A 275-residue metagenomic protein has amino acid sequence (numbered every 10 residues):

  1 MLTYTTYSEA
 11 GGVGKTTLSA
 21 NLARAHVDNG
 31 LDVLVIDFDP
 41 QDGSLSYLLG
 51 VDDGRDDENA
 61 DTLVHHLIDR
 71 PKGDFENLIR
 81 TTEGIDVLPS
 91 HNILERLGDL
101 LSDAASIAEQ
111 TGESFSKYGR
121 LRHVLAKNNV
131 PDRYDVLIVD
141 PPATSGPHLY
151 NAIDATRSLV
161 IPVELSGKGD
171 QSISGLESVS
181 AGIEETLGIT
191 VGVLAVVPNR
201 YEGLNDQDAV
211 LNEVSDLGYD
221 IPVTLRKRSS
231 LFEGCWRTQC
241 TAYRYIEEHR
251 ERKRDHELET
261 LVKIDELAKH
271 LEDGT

Functional and structural regions predicted by a protein language model:
L2-D42: Walker A/P-loop phosphate-binding motif and the immediately C-terminal alpha-helix
G11, S44-L45, L88, P141 (+2 more regions): Generic structural signal for small/hydrophobic residues in well-ordered secondary structure, especially within
D32-V33, Q41-P89: Phosphate-binding loop that captures ATP/GTP phosphates
V33, V136-L137, L159, V193-L194 (+1 more regions): Hydrophobic anchor at the start of a short beta-strand that flanks the dinucleotide cofactor-binding loop
K72-N77, P89-V139, T144-G146: Cytosolic-facing regulatory segments adjacent to core modules
L149-G167: Inter-motif core of Ras-like GTPase G domains
V197-L204, D208-I246: Beta-strand-loop-alpha "switch" segments that mediate conformational coupling across diverse proteins
E233-D265: C-terminal boundary of histidine-terminating zinc-finger modules
